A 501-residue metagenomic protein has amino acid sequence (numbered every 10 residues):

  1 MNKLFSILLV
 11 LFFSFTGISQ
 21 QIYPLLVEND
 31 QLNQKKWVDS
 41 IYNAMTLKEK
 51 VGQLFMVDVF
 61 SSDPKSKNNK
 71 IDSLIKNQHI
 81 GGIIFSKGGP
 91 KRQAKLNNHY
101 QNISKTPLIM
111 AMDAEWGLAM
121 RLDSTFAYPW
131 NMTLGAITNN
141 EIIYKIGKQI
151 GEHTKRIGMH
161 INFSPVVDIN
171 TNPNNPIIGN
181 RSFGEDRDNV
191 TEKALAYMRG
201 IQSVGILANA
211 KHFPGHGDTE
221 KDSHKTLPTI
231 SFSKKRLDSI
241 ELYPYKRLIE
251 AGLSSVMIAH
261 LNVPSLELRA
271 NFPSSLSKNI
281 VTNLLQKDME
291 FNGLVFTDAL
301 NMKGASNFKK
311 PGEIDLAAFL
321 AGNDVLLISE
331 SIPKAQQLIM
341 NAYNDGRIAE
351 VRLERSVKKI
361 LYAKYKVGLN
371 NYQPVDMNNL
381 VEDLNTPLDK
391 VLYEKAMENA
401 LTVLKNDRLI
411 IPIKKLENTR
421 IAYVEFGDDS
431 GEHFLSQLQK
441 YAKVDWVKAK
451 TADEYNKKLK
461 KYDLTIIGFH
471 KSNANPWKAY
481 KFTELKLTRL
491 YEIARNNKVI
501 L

Functional and structural regions predicted by a protein language model:
M1-P24: Bacterial Sec-dependent N-terminal signal peptides
S19-V57, S61-I71, P311-L501: Preference for extracellular/luminal or secreted protein segments
T46, I83, K91, K95-L108 (+3 more regions): Second-shell residues forming the walls of enzyme active-site clefts
M56-K65, N131-K145, T226-I240, M302-K309: Active-site mouth loops of central-metabolism enzymes
V59-D63, M112-M120, H160-N170, A210-H216 (+2 more regions): Short glycine-enriched loops at secondary-structure junctions
S62-K76, I142-H153, D238-Y245, K309-D315: Short, acidic/polar
L74-G88, P173-N174, I249-F272, Y462-P476: Short acidic, glycine-rich surface-loop motifs adjacent to enzyme active sites
L108-W116, F163, S356, K498-L501: Short beta-strand elements of ligand-binding domains
